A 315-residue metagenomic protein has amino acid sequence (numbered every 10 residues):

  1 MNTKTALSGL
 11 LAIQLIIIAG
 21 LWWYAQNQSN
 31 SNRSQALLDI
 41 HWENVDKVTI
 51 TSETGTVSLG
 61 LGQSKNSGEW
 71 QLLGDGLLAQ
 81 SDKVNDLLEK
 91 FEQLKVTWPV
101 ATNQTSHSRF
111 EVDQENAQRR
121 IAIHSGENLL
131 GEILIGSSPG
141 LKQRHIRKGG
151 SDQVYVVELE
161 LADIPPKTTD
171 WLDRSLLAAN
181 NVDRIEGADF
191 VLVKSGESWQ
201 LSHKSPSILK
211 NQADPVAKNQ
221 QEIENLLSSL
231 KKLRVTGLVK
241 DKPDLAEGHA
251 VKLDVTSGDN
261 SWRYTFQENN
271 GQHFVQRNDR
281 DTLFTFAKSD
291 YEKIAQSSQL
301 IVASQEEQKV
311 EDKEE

Functional and structural regions predicted by a protein language model:
M1-E315: Secondary-structure "cap/kink" motif recognition
